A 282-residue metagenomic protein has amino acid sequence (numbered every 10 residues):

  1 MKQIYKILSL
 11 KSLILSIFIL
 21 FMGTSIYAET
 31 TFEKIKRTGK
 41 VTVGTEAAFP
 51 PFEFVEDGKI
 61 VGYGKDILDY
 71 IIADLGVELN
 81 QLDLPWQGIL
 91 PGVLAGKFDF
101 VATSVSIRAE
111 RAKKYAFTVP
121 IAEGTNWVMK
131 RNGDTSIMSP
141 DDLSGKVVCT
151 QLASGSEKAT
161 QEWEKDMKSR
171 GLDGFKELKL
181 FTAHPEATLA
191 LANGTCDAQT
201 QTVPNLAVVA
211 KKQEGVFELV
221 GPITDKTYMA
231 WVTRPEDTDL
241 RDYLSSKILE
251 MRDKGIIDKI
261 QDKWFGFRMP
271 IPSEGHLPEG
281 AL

Functional and structural regions predicted by a protein language model:
A28-S104, Y243-L244, K263: Extracytoplasmic small-molecule ligand-binding "clamshell" domains of the periplasmic binding protein/Venus flytrap
E29-T30, G155-G171, L219, L249-L282: Ligand-binding clefts/hinges and TM-proximal coupling segments of bilobed small-molecule sensing domains
A47, A122-K130, A210-L249, F267-L282: Periplasmic-binding protein-like
V55, L68-V77, S156-L180, A210-K212: Ligand-binding cleft/hinge of the Venus flytrap
K65-D74, D134, M138-D142, K146-G155 (+1 more regions): Extended ligand-binding regions for polar small-molecule ligands
D69, A73, E78-D142, F217 (+1 more regions): Acidic, polar ligand-binding/catalytic clefts
N80-P91, T135-S136, G174-L189, D225-T227: Short helix-initiation/N-cap motifs at beta->coil->alpha
G88, V105-K113, A159-D166, P185 (+1 more regions): A ligand-binding cleft/hinge motif common to bilobed small-molecule-binding domains
